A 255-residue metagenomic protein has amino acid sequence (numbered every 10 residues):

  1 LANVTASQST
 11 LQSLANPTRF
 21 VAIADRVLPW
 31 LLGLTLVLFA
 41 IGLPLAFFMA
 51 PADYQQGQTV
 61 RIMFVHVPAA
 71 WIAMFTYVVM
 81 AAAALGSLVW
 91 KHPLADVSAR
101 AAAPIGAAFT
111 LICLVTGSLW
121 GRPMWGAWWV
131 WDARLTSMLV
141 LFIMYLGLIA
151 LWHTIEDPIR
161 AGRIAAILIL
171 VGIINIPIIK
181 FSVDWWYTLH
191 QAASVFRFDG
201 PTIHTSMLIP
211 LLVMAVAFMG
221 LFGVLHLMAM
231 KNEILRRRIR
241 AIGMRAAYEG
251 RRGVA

Functional and structural regions predicted by a protein language model:
A2-A255: Polytopic transmembrane helical bundles with strong interfacial aromatic enrichment
